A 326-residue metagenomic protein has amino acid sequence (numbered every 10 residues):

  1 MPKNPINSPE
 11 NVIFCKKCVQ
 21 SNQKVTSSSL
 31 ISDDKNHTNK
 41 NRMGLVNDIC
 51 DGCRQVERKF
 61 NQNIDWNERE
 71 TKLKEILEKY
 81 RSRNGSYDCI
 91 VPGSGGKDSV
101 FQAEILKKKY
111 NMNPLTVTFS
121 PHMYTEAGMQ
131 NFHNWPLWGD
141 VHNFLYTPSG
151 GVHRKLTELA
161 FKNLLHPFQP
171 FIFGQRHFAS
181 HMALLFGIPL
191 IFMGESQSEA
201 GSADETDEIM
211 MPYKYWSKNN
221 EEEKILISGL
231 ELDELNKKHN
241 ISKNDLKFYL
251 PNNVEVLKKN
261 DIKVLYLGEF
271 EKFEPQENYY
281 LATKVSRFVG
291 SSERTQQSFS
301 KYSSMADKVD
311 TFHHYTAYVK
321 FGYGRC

Functional and structural regions predicted by a protein language model:
M1-C89, I105, K109-C326: Nucleotide-activated chemistry modules centered on ATP-dependent adenylation/adenylyltransferase
C89-D98: Short, glycine-rich nucleotide/cofactor-binding loops
F101-Q102: Hydrophobic positions on the alpha1 helix immediately C-terminal to the Walker A/P-loop
